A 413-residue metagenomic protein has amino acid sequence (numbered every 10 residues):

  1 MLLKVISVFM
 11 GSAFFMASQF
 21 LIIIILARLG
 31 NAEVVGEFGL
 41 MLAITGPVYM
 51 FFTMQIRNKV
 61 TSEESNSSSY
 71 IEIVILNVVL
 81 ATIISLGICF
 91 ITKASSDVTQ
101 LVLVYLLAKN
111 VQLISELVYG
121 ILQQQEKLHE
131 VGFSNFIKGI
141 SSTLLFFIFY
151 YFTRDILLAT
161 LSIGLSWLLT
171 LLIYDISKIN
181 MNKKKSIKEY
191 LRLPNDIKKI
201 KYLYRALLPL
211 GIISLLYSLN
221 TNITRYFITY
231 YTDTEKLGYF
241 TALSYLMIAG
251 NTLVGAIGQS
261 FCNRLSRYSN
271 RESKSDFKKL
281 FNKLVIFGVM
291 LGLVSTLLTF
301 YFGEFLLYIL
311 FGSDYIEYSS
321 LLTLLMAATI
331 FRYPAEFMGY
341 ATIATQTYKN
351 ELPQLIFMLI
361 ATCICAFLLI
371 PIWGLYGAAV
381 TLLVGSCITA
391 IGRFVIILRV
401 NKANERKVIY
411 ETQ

Functional and structural regions predicted by a protein language model:
L2, I56-S65, V111-I137, A327-I356: Membrane-interface junctions at transmembrane-helix termini in multi-pass inner-membrane proteins
L3-M16, M41, T45-S96, Q100-L101 (+1 more regions): Membrane-water interface segments that mark the loop-to-transmembrane alpha-helix transition
K4-Q19, K138-S142, A159-N182, L193-N263 (+2 more regions): Transmembrane helical elements of multi-pass membrane transporters/channels
Q19, Y49-N66, L243, M247-E272 (+1 more regions): Helix-loop junctions and terminal segments of transmembrane helices in multi-pass membrane transport/translocation
I22-I25, V34-F52, P209, T224-Y226 (+3 more regions): Alpha-helical transmembrane segments of polytopic membrane transporters and translocases
L29-A32, Q124-Q125, F152-T153, Y231-T234 (+2 more regions): Helix-loop interface residues and adjacent transmembrane-helix termini in multi-pass membrane transporters, primarily
G30-V35, I91-Y105, T234, F300-I330 (+1 more regions): Interfacial segments at transmembrane-helix termini and the short loops linking adjacent helices
T99-L106, F133-K183, F357-A361, L375-R399: Hydrophobic alpha-helical transmembrane segments
